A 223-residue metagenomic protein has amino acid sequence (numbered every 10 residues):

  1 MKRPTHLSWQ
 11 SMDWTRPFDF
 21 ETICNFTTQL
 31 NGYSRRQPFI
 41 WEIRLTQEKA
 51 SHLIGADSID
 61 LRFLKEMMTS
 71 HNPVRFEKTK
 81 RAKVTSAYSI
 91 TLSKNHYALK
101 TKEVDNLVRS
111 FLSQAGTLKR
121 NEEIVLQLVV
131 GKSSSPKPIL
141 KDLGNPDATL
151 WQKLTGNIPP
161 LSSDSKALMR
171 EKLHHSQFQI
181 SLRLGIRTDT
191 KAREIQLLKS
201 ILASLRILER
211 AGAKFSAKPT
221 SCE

Functional and structural regions predicted by a protein language model:
M1-E223: Extended, folded cores of ATP/NTP-driven motor/assembly subunits in large transport and secretion machines
